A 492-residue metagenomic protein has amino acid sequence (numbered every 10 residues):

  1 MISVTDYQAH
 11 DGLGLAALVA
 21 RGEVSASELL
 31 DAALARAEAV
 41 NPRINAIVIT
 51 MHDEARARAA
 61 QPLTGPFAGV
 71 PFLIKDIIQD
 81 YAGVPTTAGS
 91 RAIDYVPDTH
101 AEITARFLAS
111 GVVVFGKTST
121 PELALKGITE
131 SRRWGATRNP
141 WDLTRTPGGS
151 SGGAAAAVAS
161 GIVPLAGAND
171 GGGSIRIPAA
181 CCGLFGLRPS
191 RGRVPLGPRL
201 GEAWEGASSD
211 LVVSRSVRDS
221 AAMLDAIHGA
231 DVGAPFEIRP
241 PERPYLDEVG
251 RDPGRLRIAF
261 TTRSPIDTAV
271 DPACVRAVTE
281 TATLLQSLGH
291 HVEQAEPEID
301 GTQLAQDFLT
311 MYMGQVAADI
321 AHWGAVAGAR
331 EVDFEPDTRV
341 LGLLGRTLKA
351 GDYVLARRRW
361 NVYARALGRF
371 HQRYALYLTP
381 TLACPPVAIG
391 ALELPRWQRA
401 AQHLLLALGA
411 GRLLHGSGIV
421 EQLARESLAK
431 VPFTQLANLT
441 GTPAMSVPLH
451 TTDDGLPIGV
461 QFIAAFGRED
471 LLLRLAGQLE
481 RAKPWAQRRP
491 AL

Functional and structural regions predicted by a protein language model:
M1-T50, T262, S287-G289, D454 (+1 more regions): An N-terminal boundary/leader segment
S3, F67-A88, G250-T262, G314-G368 (+3 more regions): Short helix-loop capping/hinge segments that flank enzyme active sites or metal/cofactor-binding pockets
E23-D31, A60, P244, V270-P297 (+2 more regions): Acyltransferase
A55-R132: Acidic/His- and Gly-rich active-site-bordering loop/insert found across diverse amide/peptide-bond hydrolases
T99-D231, P443-H450, L456-G459: Short glycine/serine-rich loop segments
R188-A282, L288, I299-T302, H322 (+1 more regions): A short helix-breaking turn/cap at a secondary-structure junction
G416-A444: Alpha-helix-centered segments that form part of catalytic cores
